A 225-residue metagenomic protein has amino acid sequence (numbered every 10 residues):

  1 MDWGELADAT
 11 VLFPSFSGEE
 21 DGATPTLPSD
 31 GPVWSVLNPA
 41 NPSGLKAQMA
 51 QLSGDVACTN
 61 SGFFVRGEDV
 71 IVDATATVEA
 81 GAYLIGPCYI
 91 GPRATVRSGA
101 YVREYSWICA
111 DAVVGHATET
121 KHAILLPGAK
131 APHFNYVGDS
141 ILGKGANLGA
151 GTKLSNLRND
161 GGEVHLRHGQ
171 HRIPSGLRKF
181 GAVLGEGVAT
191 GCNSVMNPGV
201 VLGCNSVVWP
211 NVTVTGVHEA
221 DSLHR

Functional and structural regions predicted by a protein language model:
M1-E68, N205, N211, A220-S222: Terminal amphipathic alpha-helical/low-complexity segments used for targeting or macromolecular assembly
D8-P14, H116-A117, H122-R225: Glycine-rich hexapeptide-repeat left-handed beta-helix
S53-D55, V72-D73, G185, T190: Conserved short histidine dyad/triad with adjacent acidic residue
V56-G62, E68, A76, A112 (+2 more regions): Small-residue (G/S/T/A) turn/hinge positions that recur once per unit in extracellular repeat modules
F63-V65, Y83-L84, Y101-V102, Y136-G138 (+1 more regions): Glycine-rich beta-solenoid repeat tracts in large extracellular/virion proteins
D69-I71, Y89, W107, I141 (+2 more regions): Residue-level "contact hotspot" at macromolecular interaction interfaces
I71-D111: Glycine-rich active-site/cofactor-binding loop and its immediate structural neighborhood
